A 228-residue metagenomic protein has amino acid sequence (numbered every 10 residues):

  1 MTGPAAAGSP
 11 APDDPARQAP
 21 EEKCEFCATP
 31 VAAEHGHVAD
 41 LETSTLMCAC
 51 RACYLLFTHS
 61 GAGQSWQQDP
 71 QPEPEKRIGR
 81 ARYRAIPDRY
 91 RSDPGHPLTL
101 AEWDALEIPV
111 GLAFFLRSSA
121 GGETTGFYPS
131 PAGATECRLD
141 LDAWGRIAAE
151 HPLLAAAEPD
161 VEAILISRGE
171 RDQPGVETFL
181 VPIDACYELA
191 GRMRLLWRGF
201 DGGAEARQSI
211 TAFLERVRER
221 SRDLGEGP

Functional and structural regions predicted by a protein language model:
M1-R89: N-terminal cysteine/histidine-rich coordination modules
R17, R51, R77-R84, R89-R91 (+8 more regions): Arginine residue identity/basic-tract feature
F26, F57, F114-F115, F127 (+3 more regions): Phenylalanine-focused residue identity feature
A52-C137: Long, charge-rich boundary regions
L106-G175: Conserved, surface-exposed functional patches that form binding/active-site neighborhoods
A149-P228: C-terminal, charged low-complexity interaction regions
